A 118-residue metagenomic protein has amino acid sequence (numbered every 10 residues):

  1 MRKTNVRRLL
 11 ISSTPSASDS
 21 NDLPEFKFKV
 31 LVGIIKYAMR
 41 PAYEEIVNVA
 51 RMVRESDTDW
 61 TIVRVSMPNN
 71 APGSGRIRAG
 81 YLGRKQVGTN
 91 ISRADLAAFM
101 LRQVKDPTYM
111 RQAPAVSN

Functional and structural regions predicted by a protein language model:
M1: Glycine/small-residue-rich loop that forms an oxyanion/phosphate-binding "nest" at active or ligand-binding sites
T4-R8, P15-N118: Oxidoreductase cofactor-interface core, primarily capturing Rossmann-like NAD(P)-dependent enzymes
